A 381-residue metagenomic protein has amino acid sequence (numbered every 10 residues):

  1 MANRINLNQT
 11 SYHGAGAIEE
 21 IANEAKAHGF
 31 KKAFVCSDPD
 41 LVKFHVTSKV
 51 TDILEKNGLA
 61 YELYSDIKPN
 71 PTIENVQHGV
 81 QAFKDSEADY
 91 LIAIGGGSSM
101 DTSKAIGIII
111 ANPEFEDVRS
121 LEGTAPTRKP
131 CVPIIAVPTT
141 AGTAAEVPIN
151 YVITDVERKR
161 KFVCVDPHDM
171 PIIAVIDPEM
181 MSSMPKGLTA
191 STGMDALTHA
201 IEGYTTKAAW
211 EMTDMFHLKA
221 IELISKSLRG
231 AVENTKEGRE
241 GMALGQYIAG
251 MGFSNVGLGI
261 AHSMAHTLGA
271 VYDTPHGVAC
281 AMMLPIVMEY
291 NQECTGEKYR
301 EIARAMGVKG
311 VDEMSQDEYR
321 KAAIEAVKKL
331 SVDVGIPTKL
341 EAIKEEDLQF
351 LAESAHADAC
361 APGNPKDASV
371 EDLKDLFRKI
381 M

Functional and structural regions predicted by a protein language model:
M1-Y64: An N-terminal, well-structured beta->alpha segment
I18-I21, K43-V46, I73, S98-S103 (+3 more regions): Short glycine/serine/threonine-rich phosphate/pyrophosphate-binding segments that cradle anionic phosphate groups
V42-F115, R229-R239: N-terminal small/polar loop signature for handling phosphorylated ligands or for N-terminal nucleophile
E74-E179: Glycine/threonine-rich beta-strand-loop-alpha-helix active-site module that forms ligand/phosphate-binding
N150-V256: Carboxylate- and glycine-rich phosphate/diphosphate-binding segment that chelates Mg2+/Mn2+
T267-M306, M381: Catalytic phosphate/nucleotide-handling subdomain of diverse soluble enzymes
Y299, K309-M381: C-terminal charged capping/lid subdomain of soluble metabolic enzymes
